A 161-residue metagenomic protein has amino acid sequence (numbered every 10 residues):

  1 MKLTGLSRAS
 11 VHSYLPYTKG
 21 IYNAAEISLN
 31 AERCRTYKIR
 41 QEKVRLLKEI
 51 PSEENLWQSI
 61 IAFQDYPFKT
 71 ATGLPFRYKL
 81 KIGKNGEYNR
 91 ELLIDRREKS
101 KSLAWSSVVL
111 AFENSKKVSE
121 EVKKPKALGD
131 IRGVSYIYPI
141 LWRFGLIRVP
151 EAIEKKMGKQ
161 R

Functional and structural regions predicted by a protein language model:
K2, K19-I39, A152-E154: Short Lys/Arg-enriched helix C-cap and helix-to-coil transition segments that create basic nucleic-acid-contact patches
L3, S10-Y14, I137-I140: Residues in the recognition helix of alpha-helical DNA-binding motifs
S7-S10, R33: Short coil turns linking two alpha-helices in DNA-binding domains
R35-S100: Long, low-complexity, charged/polar intrinsically disordered regions in eukaryotic proteins
N55-F63, E113-K117, V122-K124: Basic nucleic-acid-binding interfaces
N89-V118: Intrinsically disordered, low-complexity regulatory segments enriched in Ser/Thr/Pro and charged residues
S115-Q160: Short, compact, well-ordered microdomains
